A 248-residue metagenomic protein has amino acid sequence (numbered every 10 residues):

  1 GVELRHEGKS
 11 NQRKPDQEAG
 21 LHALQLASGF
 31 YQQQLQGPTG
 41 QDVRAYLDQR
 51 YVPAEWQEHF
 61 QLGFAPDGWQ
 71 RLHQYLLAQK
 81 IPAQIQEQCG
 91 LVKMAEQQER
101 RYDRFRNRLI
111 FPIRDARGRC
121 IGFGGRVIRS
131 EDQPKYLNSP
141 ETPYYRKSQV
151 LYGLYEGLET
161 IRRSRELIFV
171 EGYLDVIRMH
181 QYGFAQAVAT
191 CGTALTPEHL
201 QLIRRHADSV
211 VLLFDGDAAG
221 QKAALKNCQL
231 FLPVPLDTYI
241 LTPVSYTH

Functional and structural regions predicted by a protein language model:
G1-Q25, Q49-V52, V244: Amphipathic alpha-helical segments at domain termini/boundaries
Q12-A27, A45, G68-H206, V210 (+1 more regions): Phosphate-handling DNA/RNA-contact segment within nucleic-acid enzymes
L26-L35: Short, aromatic/basic-rich helix-turn unit that serves as a nucleic-acid recognition element
R44-Q49, A54-R71: Short, conserved phosphate-binding/catalytic loop or strand-edge motifs used in phosphoryl-/nucleotidyl-transfer
L202, L230-L236: Arginine/glycine-rich "motif VI" loop of SF2 helicases in the C-terminal RecA-like domain
V210, F214-G216: A structural-propensity feature for long, helix-poor, extended segments
K222-L225, T242: Phosphate/diphosphate-binding loops
Y246-H248: Conserved small/polar residues in nucleotide/adenosyl-binding loops
